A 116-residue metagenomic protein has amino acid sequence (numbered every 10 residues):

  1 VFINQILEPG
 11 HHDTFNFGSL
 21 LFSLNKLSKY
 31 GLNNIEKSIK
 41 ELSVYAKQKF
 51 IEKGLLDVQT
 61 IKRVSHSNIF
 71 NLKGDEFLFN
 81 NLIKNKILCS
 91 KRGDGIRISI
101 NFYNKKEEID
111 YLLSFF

Functional and structural regions predicted by a protein language model:
V1-L7: The feature captures the short pre-catalytic strand/loop hairpin that immediately precedes and shapes the active-site
I3, D13-Q59: Conserved PLP-dependent catalytic core of the aminotransferase class-I/II
L7, N25, S99: Short, flexible active-site loop motifs that bind/organize anionic cofactors or intermediates
G10-D13, L72: Active-site-adjacent beta-strand anchor residues
N16, K62-R63, S90-G93: Short, flexible turn/loop "capping" segments at secondary-structure junctions
K40-V44, K53-N85: Conserved PLP-binding catalytic core of the aspartate aminotransferase-like
E76, N81-F116: PLP-dependent enzyme catalytic core of the Aspartate aminotransferase-like
